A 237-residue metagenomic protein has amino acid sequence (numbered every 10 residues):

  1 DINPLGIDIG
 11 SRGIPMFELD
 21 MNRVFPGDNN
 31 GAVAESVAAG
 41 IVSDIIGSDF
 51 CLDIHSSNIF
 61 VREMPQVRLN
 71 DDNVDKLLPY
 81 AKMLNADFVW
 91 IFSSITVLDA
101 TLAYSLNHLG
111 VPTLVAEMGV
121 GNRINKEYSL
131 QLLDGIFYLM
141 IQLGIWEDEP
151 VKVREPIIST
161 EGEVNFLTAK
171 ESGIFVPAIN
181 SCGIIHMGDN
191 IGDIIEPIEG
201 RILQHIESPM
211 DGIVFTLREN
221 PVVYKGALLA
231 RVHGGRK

Functional and structural regions predicted by a protein language model:
D1-K237: Structured catalytic-domain cores with a bias toward divalent-metal coordination
